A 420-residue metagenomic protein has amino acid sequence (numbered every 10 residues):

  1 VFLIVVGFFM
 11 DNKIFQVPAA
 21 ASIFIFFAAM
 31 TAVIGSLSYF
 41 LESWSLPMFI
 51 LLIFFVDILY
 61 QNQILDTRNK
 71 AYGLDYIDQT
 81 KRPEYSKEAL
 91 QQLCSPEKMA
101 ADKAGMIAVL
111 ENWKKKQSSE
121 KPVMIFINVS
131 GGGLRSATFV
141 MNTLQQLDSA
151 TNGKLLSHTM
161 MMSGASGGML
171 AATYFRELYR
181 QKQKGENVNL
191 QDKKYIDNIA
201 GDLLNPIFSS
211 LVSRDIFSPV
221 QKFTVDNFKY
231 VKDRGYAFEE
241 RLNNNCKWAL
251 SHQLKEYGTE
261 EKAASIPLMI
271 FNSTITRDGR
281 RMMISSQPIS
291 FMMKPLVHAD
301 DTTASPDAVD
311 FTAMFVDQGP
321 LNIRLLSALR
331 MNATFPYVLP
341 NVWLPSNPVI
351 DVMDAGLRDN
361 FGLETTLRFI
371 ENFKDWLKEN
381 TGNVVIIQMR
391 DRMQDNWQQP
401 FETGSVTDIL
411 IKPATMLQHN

Functional and structural regions predicted by a protein language model:
V1-N420: Catalytic domains of lipid- and phosphate-ester/thioester hydrolases
